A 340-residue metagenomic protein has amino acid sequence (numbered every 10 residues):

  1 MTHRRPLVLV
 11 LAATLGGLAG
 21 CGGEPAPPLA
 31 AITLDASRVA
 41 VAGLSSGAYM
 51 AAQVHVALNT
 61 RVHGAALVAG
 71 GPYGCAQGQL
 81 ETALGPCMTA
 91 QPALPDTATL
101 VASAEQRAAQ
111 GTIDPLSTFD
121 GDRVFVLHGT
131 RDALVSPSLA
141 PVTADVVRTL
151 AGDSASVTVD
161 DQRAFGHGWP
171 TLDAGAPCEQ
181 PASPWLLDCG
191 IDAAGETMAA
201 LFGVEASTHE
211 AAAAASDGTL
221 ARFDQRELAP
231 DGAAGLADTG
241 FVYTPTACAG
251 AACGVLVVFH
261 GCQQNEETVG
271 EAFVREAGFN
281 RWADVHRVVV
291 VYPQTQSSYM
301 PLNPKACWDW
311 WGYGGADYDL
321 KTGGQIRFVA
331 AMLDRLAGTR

Functional and structural regions predicted by a protein language model:
P25-L34, Q53, T97-A104, A108-G111 (+3 more regions): Alpha/beta-hydrolase active-site loop
L29, A76-T89, D173-G175, A182 (+2 more regions): Cap/lid segment of the alpha/beta-hydrolase catalytic domain
T33-T82, Q110, A206-T208: Primarily recognizes the serine-hydrolase "nucleophile elbow" in alpha/beta-hydrolase and SGNH/GDSL folds
Y73-G152, T197, T244-G250: The feature captures the conserved acid-bearing segment of alpha/beta-hydrolase catalytic domains
G85, T89-A93, T130-T158, E179-G190 (+2 more regions): Active-site-adjacent alpha-helix of alpha/beta-hydrolase-fold enzymes
M88-A108, I191-D192, L201-G250, K321: N-terminal cap/lid segment of alpha/beta-hydrolase-fold proteins
V242, A252-Q263: Short beta-strand element of the alpha/beta-hydrolase
